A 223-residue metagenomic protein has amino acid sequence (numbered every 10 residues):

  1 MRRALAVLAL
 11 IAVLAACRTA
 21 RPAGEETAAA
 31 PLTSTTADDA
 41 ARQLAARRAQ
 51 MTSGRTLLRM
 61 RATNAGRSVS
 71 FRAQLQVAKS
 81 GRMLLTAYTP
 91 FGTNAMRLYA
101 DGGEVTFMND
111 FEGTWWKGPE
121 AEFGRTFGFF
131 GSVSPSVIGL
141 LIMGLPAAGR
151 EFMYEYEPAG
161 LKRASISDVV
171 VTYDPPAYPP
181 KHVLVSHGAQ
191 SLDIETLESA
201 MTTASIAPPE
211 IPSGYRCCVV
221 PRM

Functional and structural regions predicted by a protein language model:
M1-C17: Sec-dependent bacterial lipoprotein signal peptides
C17-S70, S199, I211-M223: N-terminal leader/targeting segments and the immediate start of mature chains
A46-G54, G66-V69, Q76-G81, L98 (+1 more regions): Edge/loop elements at the starts and ends of beta-strands within beta-rich repeat scaffolds
S53-R61, F130, S134, G139: Tryptophan-anchored aromatic micro-motifs
R59-A65, P90-T93, G103, F107-E112 (+2 more regions): Hydrophobic lipid-interacting interfaces of membrane-associated proteins
R72-Q74, A95-R97, M153, V170-T172: Short, surface-exposed charged micro-motifs
G81-S136: An acidic-aromatic
A147-M223: Gly/Pro-enriched, hydrophobic low-complexity segments that function as extracytoplasmic propeptides/linkers
